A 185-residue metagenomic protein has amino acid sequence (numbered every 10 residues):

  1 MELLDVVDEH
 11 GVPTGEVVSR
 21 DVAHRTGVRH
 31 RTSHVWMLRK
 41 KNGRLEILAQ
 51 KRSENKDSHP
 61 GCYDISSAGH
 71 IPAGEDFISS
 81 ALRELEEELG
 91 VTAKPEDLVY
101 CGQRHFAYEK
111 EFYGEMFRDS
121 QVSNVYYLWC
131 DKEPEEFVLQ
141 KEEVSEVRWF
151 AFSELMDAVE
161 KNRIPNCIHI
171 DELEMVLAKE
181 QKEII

Functional and structural regions predicted by a protein language model:
M1-G43: Acidic, metal-coordinating catalytic segment for phosphate/diphosphate chemistry, firing primarily on the Nudix
E9, R52, F152: Residues immediately flanking
E16, Q50, C101-Q103: Residue-level detector of high-confidence beta-strand sites
D21, G61-Y63, S67, A73 (+2 more regions): Nudix hydrolase/Nudix homology domain
V22-T32, G43-R83, E87: Conserved Nudix-box catalytic region and its N-terminal flanking loop in Nudix hydrolases and closely related
H34-L38, L48-A49, V125-Y127: Short, hydrophobic/aromatic-rich beta-strand segments within well-structured domains
L38-L45, E54-K56, F106, K132-E133: Short, charged/polar surface micro-motifs in flexible loops or helix N-caps
T92-G102: A short coil-to-beta-strand element that immediately follows conserved catalytic motifs
